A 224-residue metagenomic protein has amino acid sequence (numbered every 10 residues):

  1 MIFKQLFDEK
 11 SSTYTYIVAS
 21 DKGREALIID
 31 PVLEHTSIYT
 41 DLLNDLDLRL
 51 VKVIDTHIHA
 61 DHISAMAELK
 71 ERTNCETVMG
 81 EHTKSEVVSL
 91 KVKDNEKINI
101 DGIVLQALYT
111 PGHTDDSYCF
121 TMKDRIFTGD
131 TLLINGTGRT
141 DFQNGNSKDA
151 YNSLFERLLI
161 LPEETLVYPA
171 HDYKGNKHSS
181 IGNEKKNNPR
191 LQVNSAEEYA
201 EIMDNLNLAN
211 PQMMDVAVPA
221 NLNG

Functional and structural regions predicted by a protein language model:
M1-L48, C119-G129, N135: Conserved beta-strand hairpin/beta-sheet module of binuclear metal-dependent hydrolase folds, prominently
S12, G23, P31-A107, K186-E197 (+1 more regions): Active-site HxH/HxHxD metal-binding segment of metal-dependent hydrolases
I17, K97-M122: Core dinuclear metal-dependent hydrolase active-site scaffold
E25, E86-V88, N135-Q143: A short acidic, helix-capping loop that chelates divalent metal ions and anchors anionic groups
P31, I58, H82-T83, H113-T114 (+4 more regions): Active-site metal-binding loops of divalent metal-dependent hydrolases
V53-I63, T110-D115, V167-K174: Histidine-centered catalytic micro-motifs
G138-G145, E184-N188: Short glycine-enriched, charge-decorated loop/helix-capping segments at active-site entrances that position
N152-L166, A170-G224: Accessory terminal helices/loops
